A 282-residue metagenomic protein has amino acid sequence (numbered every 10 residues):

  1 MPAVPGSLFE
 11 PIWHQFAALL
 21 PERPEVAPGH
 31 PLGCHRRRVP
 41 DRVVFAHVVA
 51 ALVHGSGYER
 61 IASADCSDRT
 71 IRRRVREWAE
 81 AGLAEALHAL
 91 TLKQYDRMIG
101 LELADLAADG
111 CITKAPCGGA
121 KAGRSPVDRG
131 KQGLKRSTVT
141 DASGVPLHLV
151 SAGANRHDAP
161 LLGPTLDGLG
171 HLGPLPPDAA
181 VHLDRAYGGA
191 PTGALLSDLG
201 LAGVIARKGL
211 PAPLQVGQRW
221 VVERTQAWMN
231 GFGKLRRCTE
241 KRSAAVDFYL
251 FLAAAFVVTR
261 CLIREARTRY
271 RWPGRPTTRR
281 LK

Functional and structural regions predicted by a protein language model:
M1-K282: Short alpha-helical elements
